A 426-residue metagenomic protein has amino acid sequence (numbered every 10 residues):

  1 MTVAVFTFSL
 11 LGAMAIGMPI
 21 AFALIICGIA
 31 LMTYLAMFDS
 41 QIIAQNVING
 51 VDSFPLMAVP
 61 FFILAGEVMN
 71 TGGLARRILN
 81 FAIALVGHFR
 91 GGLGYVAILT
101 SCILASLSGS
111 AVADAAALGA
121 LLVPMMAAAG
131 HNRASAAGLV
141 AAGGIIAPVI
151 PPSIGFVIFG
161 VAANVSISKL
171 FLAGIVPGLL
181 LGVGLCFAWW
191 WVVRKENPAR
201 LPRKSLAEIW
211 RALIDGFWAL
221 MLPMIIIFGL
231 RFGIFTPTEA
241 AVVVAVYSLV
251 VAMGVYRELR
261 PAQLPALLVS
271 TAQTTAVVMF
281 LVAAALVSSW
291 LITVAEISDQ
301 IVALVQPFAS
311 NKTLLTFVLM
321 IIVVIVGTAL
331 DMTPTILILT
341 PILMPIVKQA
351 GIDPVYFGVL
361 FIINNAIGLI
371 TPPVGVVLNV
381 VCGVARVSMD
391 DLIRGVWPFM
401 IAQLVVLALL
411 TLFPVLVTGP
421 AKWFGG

Functional and structural regions predicted by a protein language model:
M1-G426: Alpha-helical transmembrane segments of multi-pass membrane transport proteins
